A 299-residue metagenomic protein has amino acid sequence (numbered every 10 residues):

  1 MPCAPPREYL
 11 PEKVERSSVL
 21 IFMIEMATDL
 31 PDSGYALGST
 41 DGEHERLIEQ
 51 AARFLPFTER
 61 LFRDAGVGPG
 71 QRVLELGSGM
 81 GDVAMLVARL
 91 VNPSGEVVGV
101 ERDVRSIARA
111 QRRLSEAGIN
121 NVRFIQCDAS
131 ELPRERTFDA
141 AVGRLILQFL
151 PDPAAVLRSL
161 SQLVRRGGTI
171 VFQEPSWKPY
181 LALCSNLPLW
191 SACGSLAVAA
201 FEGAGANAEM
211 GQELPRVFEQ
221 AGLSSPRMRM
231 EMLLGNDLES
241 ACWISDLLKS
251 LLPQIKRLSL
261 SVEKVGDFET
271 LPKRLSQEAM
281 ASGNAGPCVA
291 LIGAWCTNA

Functional and structural regions predicted by a protein language model:
G34-F54: Class I SAM-dependent methyltransferase Rossmann-like catalytic core, especially the SAM/SAH-binding loop
A52-Q71, L86: Conserved alpha-helix/loop element of class I SAM-dependent methyltransferases that forms part of the SAM/SAH-binding
L74, M80-E131: Class I SAM-dependent methyltransferase SAM/SAH-binding core
E131-A140: A short acidic, Gly/Pro-enriched loop at the edge of an enzyme's catalytic core that lines a small-molecule cofactor
D139-P153: A short SAM/SAH-binding and catalytic strip from SAM-dependent methyltransferases
A154-T169: A short glycine-rich, Lys/Arg-flanked "PGG" loop and its adjoining helix->strand segment in the class I
V171-S240, R257: Conserved catalytic/acceptor-binding region of the Class I
A208-E209, S225-A299: Conserved Class I S-adenosyl-L-methionine
